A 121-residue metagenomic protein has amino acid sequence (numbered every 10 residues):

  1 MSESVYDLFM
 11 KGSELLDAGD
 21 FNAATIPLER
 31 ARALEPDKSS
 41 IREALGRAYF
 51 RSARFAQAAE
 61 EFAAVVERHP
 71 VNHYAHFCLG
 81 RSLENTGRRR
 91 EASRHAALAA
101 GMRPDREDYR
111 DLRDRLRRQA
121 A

Functional and structural regions predicted by a protein language model:
M1-D7, A120: TPR-adjacent "capping" and linker segments in tetratricopeptide-repeat scaffold/adaptor proteins
D17-R30, S52-A64, T86-L98, A121: Structural signature of tandem alpha-helical TPR/SEL1-like repeats, specifically the intra-repeat loop/turn
L34, R68, G101-M102: Structural marker of alpha-solenoid helical repeat scaffolds
R81-D108, D114: TPR/TPR-like (Sel1-like) alpha-helical repeat modules
